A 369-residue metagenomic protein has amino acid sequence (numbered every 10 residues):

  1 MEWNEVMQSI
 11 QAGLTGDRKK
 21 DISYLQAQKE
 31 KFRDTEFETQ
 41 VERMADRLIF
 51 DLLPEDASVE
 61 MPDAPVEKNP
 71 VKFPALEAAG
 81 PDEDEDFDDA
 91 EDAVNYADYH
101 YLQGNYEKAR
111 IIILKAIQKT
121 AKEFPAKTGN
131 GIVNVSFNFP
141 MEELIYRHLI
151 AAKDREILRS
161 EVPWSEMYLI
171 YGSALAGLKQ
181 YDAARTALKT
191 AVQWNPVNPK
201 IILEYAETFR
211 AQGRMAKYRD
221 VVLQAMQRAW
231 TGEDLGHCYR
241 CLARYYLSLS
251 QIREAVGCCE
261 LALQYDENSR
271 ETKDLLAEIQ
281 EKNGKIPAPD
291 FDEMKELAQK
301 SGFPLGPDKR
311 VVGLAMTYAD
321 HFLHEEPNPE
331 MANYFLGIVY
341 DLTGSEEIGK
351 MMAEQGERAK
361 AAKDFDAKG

Functional and structural regions predicted by a protein language model:
I49-F73, F137-R155, G213-D220, R244-G257 (+2 more regions): Alpha-helical linker/edge segments of TPR/alpha-solenoid repeat scaffolds and analogous pre-/post-domain helices
D89, Y96, Y171, Y205 (+4 more regions): Structural register within alpha-helical repeat arrays
D92, A126, M167, I201 (+4 more regions): TPR alpha-solenoid repeat register
H100, L175, F209, Y239 (+4 more regions): Residue at a conserved register position within TPR or TPR-like alpha-solenoid repeats
Q103, L178, Q212, L249 (+2 more regions): Structural motif corresponding to the intra-repeat A-B loop/turn of tetratricopeptide repeats
A121, V162, P196, W230-E233 (+3 more regions): Short coil turns that delineate tetratricopeptide repeat
